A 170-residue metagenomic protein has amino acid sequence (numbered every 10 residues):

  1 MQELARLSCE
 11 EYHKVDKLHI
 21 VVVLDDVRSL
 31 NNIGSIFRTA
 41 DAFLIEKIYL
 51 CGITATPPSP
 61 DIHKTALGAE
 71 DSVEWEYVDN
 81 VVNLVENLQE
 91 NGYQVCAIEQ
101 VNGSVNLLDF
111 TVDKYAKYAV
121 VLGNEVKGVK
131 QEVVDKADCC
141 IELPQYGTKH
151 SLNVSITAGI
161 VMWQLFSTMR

Functional and structural regions predicted by a protein language model:
M1-R170: Post-transcriptional modification and biogenesis factors for structured RNAs of the translation apparatus
